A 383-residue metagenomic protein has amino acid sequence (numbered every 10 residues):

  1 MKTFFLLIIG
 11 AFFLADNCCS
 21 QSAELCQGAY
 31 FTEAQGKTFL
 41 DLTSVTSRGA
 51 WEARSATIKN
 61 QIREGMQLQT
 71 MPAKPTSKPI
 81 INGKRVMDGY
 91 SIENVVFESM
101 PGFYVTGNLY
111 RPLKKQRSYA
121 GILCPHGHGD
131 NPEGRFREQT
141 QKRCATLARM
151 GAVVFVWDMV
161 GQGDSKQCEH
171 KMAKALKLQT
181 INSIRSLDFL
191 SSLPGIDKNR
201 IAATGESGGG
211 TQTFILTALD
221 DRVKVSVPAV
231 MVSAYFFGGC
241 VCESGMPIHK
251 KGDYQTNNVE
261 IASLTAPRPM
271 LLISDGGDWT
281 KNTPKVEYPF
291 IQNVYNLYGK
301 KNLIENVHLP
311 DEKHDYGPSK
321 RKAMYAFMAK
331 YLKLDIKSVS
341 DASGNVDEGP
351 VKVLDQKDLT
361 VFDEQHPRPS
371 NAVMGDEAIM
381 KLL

Functional and structural regions predicted by a protein language model:
M1-L25: Bacterial Sec-dependent N-terminal signal peptides
C18-Y104, I273-L383: Alpha/beta-hydrolase-fold serine-hydrolase catalytic core, especially in secreted/extracellular enzymes
K115-S192, M231-C242, P247: Cap/lid segment of the alpha/beta-hydrolase catalytic domain
S118-A120, M150-V153, D197-R200, D221-V225 (+2 more regions): Loop/turn elements at helix/coil->beta-strand transitions in domains of secreted/extracellular proteins
G195-S207: Alpha/beta-hydrolase fold nucleophile elbow
T204, A229-V230, L309: Alpha/beta-hydrolase-fold catalytic nucleophile elbow
G205-T217: Glycine-rich nucleophile elbow surrounding the catalytic serine of serine-hydrolase chemistry
V223-S263, R268, D275-Y288, V294-K300: Mobile cap/lid helix-loop segments that gate and shape the active-site cleft of serine hydrolases
